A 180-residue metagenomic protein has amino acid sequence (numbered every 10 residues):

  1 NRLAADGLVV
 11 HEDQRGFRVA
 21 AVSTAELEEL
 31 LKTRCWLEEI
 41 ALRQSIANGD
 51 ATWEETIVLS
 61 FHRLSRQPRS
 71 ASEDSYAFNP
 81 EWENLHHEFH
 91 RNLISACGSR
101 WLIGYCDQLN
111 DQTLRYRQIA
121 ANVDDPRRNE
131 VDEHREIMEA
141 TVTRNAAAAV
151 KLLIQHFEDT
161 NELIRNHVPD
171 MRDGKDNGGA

Functional and structural regions predicted by a protein language model:
N1-A47, N161, R165-A180: Short linear motifs at protein or domain termini
V9, R127-R128: Short secondary-structure boundary/capping segments
Q14, L37, L85, N129-D132: Alpha-helix N-cap/N′ positions at the starts of helices
A25, L30, L42, A47 (+3 more regions): Conserved amphipathic alpha-helical segments that form helical-bundle/coiled-coil interaction surfaces
N122-P126: Solvent-exposed loop and edge beta-strand segments that line ligand/cofactor-binding and catalytic clefts
